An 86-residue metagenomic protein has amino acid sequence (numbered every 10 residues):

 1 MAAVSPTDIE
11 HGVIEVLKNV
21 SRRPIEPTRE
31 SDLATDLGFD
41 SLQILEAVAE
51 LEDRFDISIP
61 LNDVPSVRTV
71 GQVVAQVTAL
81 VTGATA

Functional and structural regions predicted by a protein language model:
M1-E26, A79-A86: Thiotemplate assembly-line natural product biosynthesis machinery
K18-D36, I57-D63: Phosphopantetheine carrier-protein modules
D32, E50, T69-Q72: Residue-level recognition of oxygen-bearing side chains
Q43: Two-component histidine kinase catalytic core, primarily the HATPase_c
A47: Residues within the DNA-recognition helix of helix-turn-helix
P60-Q72: AMP-binding/adenylate-forming catalytic domain of the ANL superfamily
